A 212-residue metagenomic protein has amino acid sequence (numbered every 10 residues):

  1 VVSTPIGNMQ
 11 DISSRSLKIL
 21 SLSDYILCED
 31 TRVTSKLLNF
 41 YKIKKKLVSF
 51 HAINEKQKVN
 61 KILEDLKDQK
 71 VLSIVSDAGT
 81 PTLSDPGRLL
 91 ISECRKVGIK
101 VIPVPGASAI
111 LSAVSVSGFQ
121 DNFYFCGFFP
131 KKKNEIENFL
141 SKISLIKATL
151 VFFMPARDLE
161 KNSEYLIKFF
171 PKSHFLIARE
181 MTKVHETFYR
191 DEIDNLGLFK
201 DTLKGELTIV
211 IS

Functional and structural regions predicted by a protein language model:
V1-A52: Glycine-rich, flexible N-terminal cofactor/catalytic loop recognition
I6-G7, D77-P81, A156-D158, M181-K183: Short glycine-rich anion-binding loops that position phosphate/pyrophosphate groups of nucleotides and phosphorylated
L20-I26, G98-I102, A148-L150: Short active-site oxyanion
S49-K56, F129-K133: Conserved helicase motor
H51, V59-S108: Glycine/small-residue-rich loop that forms an oxyanion/phosphate-binding "nest" at active or ligand-binding sites
K70-V71, A148-S212: A contiguous loop/helix-start segment that scaffolds small-molecule binding in enzyme catalytic cores
L89-I146: Class I SAM-dependent methyltransferase SAM-binding "motif I" and its flanking Rossmann-like core
